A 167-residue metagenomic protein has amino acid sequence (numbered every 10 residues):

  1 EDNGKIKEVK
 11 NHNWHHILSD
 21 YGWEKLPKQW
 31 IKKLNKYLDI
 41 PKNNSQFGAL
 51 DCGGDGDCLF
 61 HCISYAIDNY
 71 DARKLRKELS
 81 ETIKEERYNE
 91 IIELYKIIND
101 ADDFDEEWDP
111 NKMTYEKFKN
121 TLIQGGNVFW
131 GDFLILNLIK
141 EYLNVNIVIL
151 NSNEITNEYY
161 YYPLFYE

Functional and structural regions predicted by a protein language model:
E1, L164-E167: Short, intrinsically disordered, charge-balanced linker/junction segments flanking boundaries in proteins
E1-G22: Structured alpha-helical subdomains that flank or immediately precede key functional sites
H16-L50, D55-Y161: Papain-like cysteine protease catalytic cores
